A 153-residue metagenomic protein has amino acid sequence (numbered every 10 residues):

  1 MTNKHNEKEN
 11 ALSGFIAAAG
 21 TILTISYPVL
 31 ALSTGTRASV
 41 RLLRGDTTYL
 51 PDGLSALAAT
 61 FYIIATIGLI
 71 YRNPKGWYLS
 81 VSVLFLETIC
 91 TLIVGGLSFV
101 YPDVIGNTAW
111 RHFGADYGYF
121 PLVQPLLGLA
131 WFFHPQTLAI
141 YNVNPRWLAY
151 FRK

Functional and structural regions predicted by a protein language model:
T2-K153: Topology signature of small-to-medium multi-pass alpha-helical membrane proteins
